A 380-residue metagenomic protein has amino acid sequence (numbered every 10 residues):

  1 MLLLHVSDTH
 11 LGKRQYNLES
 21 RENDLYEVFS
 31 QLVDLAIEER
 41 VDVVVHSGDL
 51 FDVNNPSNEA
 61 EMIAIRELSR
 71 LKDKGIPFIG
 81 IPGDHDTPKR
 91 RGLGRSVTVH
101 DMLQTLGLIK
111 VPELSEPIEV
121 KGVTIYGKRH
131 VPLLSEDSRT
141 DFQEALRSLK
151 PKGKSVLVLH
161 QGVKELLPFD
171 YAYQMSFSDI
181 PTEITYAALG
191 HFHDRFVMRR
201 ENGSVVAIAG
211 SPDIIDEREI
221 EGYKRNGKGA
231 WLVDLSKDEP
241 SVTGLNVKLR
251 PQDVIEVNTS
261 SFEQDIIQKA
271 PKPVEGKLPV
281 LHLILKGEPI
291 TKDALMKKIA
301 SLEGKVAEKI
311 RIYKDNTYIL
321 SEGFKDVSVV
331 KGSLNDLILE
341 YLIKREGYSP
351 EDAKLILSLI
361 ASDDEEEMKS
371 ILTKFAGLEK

Functional and structural regions predicted by a protein language model:
M1-M62, E67, R147, G153 (+2 more regions): N-terminal active-site segment of His-dependent metallophosphoesterases
L4, T124-Y126, W231: Conserved beta-strand elements of the Class I
H5, H46, G80, L157 (+1 more regions): Structural beta-sheet core signal
N17, V43, N54-S69, D73-R218 (+1 more regions): His/Asp/Glu-rich metal-coordinating catalytic cores of metallo-dependent phosphodiesterases/hydrolases acting on
E19-S20, D52-V53, T124-P132, K248-F262: Acidic/glycine-enriched edge-of-secondary-structure segments
E39, T182, G276: Structured loop/turn residues at beta-strand edges in well-structured enzyme cores
G190, F196-P273: A conserved active-site cap/scaffold subdomain adjacent to cofactor or substrate pockets
K237-K380: Accessory, non-catalytic peripheral segments of nucleic-acid enzymes
